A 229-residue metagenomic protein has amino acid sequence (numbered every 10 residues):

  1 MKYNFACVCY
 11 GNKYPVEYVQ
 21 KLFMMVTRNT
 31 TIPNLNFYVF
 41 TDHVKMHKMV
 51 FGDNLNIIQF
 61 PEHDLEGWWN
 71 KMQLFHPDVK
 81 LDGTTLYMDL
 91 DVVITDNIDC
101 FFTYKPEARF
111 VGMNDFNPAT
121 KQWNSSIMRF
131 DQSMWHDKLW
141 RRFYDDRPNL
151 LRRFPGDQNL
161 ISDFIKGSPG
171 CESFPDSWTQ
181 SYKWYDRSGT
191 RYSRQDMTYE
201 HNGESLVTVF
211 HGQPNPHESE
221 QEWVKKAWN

Functional and structural regions predicted by a protein language model:
M1-G67, K80-L81, N215-P216: N-terminal anchoring/stem segment of glycosyltransferases
Y10-K13, V44-M46, E62-L65, V92-I94 (+5 more regions): Short, solvent-exposed loop/turn segments at secondary-structure junctions
F23, T27, D99-F102, Q158-S162: Non-transmembrane alpha-helical segments in soluble domains of secreted/periplasmic/extracellular proteins
I32, V50-N54, K105-P106, S168 (+1 more regions): Short, well-ordered coil/turn elements that cap or connect secondary structure elements
P33, K71, M88, W123-S126 (+2 more regions): Residues that flank catalytic or metal-binding motifs in active/ligand-binding sites
N34-D42, T85-L86, V92, F110-M113 (+1 more regions): Short, hydrophobic beta-strand segments that form beta-sheet elements in well-ordered domains
G52, I57-Q59, D64, W69-Q122 (+1 more regions): GT-A fold catalytic core of metal-dependent nucleotide-sugar glycosyltransferases, centered on the diacidic
Q132-N229: Catalytic core and acceptor-binding pocket of nucleotide-sugar-dependent glycosyltransferases
